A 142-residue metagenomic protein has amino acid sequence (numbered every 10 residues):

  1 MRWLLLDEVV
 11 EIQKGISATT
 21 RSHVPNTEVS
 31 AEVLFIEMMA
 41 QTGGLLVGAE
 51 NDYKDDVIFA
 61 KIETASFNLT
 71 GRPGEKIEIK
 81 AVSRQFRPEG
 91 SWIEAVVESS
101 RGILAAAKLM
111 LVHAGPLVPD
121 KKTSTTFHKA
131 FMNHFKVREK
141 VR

Functional and structural regions predicted by a protein language model:
M1-A31: Catalytic strand-loop segment that frames the active site of acyl-thioester-processing enzymes
W3-L5, I77, S91: Hydrophobic core residues within well-ordered beta-strands of beta-rich domains
L6-D7, F59-I62, W92, L104-A106: Hydrophobic residues on conserved beta-strands that form the core of alpha/beta folds
D7-V10, E63, N68, V82-R84 (+1 more regions): Conserved positions in beta-strands of structured domains
T19-K54: A conserved, well-ordered hydrophobic junction motif at loop->secondary-structure transitions
L45-K80, V112: Hydrophobic beta-strand-centered segment that forms part of the acyl-chain substrate-binding groove
P73, R84-R142: HotDog/MaoC-like acyl-thioester-processing domains
